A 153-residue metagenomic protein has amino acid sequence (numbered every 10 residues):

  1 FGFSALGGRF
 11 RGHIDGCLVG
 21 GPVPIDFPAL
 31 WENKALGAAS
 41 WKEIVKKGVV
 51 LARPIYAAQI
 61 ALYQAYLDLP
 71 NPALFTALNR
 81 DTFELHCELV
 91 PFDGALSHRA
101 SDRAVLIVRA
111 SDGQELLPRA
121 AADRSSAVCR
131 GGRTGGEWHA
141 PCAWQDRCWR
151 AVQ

Functional and structural regions predicted by a protein language model:
F1-L6: Short, solvent-exposed loop/turn elements at beta->coil junctions and helix N-caps that rim active or binding pockets
F10-K47, Y63: Conserved catalytic cores of phosphodiester-cleaving nucleases, focusing on short active-site segments
E43-A57, L62-Q153: Metal-dependent nuclease catalytic regions and adjoining charged, substrate-binding loops involved in nucleic-acid end
